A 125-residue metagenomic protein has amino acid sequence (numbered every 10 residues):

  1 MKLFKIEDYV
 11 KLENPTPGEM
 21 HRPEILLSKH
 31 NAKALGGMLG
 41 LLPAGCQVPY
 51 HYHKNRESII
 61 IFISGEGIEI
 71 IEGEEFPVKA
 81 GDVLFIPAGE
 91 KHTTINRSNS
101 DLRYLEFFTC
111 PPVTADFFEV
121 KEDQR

Functional and structural regions predicted by a protein language model:
M1-L35, F117-R125: A short, N-terminal "cap"/entry segment at the start of jelly-roll beta-barrel domains of the cupin/DSBH fold
I25-G36, C46-I59, E72, A80: A short beta-loop-beta micro-motif enriched in histidine and acidic residues
L39, F85, N99-D116: A short hydrophobic beta-strand segment most commonly corresponding to one strand of the jelly-roll/cupin
L41-P43, Y52-I71, F107-C110: Short, conserved beta-strand element in jelly-roll/cupin
Y50, E69-I70, I86, H92-S98: Short beta-strand His + acidic residue motifs that chelate non-heme Fe in jelly-roll/DSBH and cupin folds
N55, E74, E90-K91, S100: A generic "binding-loop/recognition-motif" signal
G73-A88: Short acidic-glycine-tyrosine-enriched beta hairpin
